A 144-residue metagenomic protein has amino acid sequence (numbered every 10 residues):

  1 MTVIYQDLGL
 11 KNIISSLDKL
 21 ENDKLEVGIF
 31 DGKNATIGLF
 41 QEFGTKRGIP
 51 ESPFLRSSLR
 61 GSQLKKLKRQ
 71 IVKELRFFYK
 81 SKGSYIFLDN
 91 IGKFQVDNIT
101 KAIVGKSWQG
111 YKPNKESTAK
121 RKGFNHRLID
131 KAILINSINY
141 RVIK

Functional and structural regions predicted by a protein language model:
M1-K144: Short, Lys/Arg-rich flexible segments
